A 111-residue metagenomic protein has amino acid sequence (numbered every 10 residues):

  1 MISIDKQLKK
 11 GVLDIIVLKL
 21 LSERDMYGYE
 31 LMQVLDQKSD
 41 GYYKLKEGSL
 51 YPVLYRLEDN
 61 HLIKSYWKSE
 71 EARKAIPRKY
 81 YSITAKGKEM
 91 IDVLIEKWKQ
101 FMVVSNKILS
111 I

Functional and structural regions predicted by a protein language model:
M1-K6: Short, Lys/Arg-enriched N-terminal segment that forms or immediately precedes the first helix of a structured domain
Q7-S49, Y55: N-terminal helix-turn-helix DNA-binding core of bacterial DNA-binding proteins
L31, L50, G87, W98: Conserved anionic group-binding/transfer micro-motifs
L35, S39, W67-S69, A85-G87: Short, well-ordered turn and helix-capping elements at secondary-structure junctions
L50, L57, Y81: Conserved active-site tyrosine of GNAT-family acetyltransferases
E58-I76: Beta-hairpin "wing" of winged helix-turn-helix
R73, P77-I95: Basic, amphipathic "hinge/linker" alpha-helix immediately C-terminal to the N-terminal HTH DNA-binding motif
K88-I111: Amphipathic alpha-helical dimerization/coiled-coil segments that flank or bridge DNA-binding/regulatory modules
